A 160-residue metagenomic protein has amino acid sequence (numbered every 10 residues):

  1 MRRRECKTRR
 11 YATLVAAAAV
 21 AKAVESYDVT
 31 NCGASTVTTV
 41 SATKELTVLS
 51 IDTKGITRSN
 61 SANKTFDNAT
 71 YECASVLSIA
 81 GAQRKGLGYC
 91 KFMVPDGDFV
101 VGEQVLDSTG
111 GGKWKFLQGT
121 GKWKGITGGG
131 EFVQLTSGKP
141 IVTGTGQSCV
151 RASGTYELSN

Functional and structural regions predicted by a protein language model:
R9-A16: Bacterial N-terminal signal peptides
A19-N160: Beta-strand-enriched cores of mature, soluble protein domains
